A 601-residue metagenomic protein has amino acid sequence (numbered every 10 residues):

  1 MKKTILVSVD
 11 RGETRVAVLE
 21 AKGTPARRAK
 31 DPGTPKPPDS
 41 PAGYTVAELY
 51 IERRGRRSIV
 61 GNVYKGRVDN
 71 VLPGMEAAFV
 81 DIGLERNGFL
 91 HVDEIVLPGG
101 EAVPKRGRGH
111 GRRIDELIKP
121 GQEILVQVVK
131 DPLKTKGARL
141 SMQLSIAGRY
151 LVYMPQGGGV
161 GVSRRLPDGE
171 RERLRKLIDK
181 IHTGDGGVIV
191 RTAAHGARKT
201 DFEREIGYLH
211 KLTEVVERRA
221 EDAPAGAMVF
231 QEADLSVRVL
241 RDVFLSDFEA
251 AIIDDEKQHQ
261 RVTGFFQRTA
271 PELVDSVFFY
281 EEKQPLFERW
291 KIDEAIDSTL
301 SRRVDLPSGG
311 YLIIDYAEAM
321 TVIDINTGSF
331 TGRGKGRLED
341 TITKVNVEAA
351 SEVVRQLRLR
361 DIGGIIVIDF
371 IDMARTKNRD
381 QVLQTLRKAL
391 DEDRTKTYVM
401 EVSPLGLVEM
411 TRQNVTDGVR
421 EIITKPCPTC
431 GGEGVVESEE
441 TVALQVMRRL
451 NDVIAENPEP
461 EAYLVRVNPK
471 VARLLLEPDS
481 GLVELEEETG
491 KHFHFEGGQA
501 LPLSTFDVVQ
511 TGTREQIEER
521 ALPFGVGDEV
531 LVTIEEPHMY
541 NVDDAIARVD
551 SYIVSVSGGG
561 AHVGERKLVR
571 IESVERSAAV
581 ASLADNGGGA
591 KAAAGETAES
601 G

Functional and structural regions predicted by a protein language model:
M1, L49-M75, R108-P132, E170-L174 (+5 more regions): Phosphate-interacting basic helix/loop segments used at nucleotide- and nucleic-acid interfaces
M1-L140, G589-G601: Charged, low-complexity terminal tails
M1-R57, L151, R171, R175-L177 (+3 more regions): Extended, charged alpha/beta regions that create polyanion-binding interfaces
R15, G88-F89, E94-G99, H259-T263 (+4 more regions): Nucleotide-binding motor/catalytic cores of P-loop/tubulin-like NTPases across gene-expression machines
G55-R57, P98-R108, I114, G158-G169 (+6 more regions): Flexible beta-alpha connector loops of hexameric P-loop NTPases
G74-A78, I82, R86-G88, V128-M154 (+3 more regions): Conserved glycine-centered short motifs in functionally critical loops
D131-P155, V190-R191, E205, I368 (+2 more regions): OB-fold/S1-family single-stranded nucleic acid-binding modules
